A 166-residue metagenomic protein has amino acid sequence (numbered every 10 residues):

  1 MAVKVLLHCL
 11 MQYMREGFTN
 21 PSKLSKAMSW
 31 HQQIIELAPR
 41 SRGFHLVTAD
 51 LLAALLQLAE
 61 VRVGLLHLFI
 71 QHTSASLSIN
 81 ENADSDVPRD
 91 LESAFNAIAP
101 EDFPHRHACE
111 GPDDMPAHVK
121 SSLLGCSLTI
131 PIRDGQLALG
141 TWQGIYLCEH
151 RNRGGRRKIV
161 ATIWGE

Functional and structural regions predicted by a protein language model:
V5-E166: Active-site histidine-anchored catalytic micro-motif
